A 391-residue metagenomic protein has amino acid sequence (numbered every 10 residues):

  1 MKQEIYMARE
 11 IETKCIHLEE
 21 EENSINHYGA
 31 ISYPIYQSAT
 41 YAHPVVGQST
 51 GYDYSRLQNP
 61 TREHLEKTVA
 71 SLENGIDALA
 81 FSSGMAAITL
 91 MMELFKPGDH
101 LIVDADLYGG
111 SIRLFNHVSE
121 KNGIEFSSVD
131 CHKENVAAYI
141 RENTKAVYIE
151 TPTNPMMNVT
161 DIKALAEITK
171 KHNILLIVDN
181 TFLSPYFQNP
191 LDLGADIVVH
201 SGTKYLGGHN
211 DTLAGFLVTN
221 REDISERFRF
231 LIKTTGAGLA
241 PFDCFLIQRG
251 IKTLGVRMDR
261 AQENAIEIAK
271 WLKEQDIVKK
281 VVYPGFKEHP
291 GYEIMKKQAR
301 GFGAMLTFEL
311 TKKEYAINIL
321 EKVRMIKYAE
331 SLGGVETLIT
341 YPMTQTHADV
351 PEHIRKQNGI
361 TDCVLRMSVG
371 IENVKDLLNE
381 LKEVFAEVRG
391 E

Functional and structural regions predicted by a protein language model:
K2, N116, E125-S127, R257 (+2 more regions): PLP-dependent enzyme catalytic core of the Aspartate aminotransferase-like
K2-N59, L65-T68: N-terminal "arm"/small-domain region of PLP-dependent enzymes with the aminotransferase-like
I5-M7, E20-S24, A78-I277, V282 (+1 more regions): Conserved PLP-enzyme active-site core in the AAT-like
E20-E22, Q37-H43, F182, K204 (+6 more regions): Glycine-rich beta-alpha junction loops
T40-T89, E93-L94, G110-H117: Conserved N-terminal alpha-helix of the aminotransferase class I/II PLP-enzyme fold
T40-Y41, T219-D223, I251, L310-E314: Short loop segments at secondary-structure junctions
T235-G236, V323-G333, V384-E391: A common structural junction motif
K280-L365, V369: Conserved C-terminal alpha-helix-loop-beta "cap" of PLP-dependent enzymes that closes/shapes the active-site mouth
